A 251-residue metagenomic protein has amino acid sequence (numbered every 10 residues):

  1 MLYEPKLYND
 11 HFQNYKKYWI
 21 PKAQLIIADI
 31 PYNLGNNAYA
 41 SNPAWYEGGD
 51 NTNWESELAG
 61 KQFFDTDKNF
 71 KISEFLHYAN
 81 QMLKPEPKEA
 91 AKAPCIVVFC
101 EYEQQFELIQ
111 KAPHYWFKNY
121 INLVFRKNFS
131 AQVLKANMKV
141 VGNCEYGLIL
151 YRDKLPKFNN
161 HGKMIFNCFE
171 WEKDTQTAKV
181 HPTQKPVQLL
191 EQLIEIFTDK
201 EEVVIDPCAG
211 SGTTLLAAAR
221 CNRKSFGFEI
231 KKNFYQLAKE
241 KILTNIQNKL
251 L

Functional and structural regions predicted by a protein language model:
M1-G227, K231-Y235: Core catalytic lobe of class I
A238-K239: Conserved SAM-binding loop
L243-L251: Class I S-adenosyl-L-methionine-dependent methyltransferase module
